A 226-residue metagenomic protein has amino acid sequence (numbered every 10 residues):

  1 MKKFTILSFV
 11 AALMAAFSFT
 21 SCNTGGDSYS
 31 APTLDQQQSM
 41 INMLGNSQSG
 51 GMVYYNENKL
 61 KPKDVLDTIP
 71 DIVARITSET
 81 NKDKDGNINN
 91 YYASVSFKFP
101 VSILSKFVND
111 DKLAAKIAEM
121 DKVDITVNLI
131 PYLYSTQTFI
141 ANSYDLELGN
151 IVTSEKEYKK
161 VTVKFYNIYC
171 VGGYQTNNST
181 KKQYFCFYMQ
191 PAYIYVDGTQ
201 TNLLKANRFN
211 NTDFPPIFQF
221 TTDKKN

Functional and structural regions predicted by a protein language model:
M1-L44: Bacterial Sec-dependent N-terminal signal peptides
A31-N226: First exposed extracellular module after export/assembly in secreted or surface-exposed proteins
